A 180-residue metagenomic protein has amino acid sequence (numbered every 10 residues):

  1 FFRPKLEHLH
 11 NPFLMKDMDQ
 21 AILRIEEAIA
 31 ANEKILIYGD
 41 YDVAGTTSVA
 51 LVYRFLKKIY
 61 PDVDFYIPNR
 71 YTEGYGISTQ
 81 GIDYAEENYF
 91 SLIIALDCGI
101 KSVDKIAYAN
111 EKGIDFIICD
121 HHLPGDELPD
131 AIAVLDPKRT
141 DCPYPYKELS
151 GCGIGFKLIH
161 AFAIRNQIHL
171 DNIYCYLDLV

Functional and structural regions predicted by a protein language model:
F1-V180: Replace "Mg2+/Mn2+-dependent" with "divalent metal-dependent
